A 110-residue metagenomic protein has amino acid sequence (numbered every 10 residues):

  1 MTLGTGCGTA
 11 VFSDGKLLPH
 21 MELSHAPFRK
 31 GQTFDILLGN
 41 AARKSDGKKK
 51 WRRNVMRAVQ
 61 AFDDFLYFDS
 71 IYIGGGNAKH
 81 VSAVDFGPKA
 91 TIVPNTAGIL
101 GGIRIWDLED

Functional and structural regions predicted by a protein language model:
L3, V11-D110: ATP-binding/phosphotransfer module of carbohydrate and carboxylate kinases, centering on a glycine-rich
